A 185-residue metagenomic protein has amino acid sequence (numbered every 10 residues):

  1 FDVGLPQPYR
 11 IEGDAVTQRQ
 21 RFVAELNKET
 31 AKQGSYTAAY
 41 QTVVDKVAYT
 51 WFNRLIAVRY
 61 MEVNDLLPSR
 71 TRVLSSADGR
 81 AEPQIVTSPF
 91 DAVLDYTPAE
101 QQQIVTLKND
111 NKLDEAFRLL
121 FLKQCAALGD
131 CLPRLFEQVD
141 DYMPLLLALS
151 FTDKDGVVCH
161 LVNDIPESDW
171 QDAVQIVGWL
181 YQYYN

Functional and structural regions predicted by a protein language model:
F1-N185: Preference for the N-terminal adenyl/adenosyl cofactor-binding alpha/beta module
